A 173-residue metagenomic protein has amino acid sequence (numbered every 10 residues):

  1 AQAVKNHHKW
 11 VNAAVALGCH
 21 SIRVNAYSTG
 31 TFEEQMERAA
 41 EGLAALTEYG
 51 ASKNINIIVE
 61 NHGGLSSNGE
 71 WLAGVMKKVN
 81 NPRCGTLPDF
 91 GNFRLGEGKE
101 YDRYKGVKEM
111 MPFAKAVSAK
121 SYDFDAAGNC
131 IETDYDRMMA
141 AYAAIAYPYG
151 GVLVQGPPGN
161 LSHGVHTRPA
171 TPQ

Functional and structural regions predicted by a protein language model:
A1-E41, A51-N56, N92, D123 (+1 more regions): Structural motif corresponding to the early beta-alpha repeats
W10, L46, V117, P172-Q173: Hydrophobic alpha-helical packing residues
A40, A44-A141, I145: Acidic/histidine-rich catalytic cores of soluble enzymes
H62, Y142, G151-G156, T171-P172: Generic low-polarity alpha-helical segments
S162-Q173: C-terminal helical cap(s) of enzyme catalytic domains, especially alpha/beta-barrels
